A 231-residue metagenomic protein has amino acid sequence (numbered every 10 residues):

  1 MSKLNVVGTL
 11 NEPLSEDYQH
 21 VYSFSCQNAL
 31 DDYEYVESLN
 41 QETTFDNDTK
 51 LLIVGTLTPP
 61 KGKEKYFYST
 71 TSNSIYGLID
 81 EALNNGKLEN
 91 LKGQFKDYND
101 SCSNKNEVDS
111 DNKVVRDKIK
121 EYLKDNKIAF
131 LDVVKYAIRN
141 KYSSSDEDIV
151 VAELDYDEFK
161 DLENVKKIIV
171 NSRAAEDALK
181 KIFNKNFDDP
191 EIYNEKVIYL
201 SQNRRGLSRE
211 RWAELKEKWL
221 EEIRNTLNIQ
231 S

Functional and structural regions predicted by a protein language model:
M1-K50, P59-G62, S69-T71, L78-E81 (+2 more regions): C-terminal capping/extension of enzyme domains
N47, Y68, L123, D161 (+1 more regions): Aromatic-acidic/polar surface patches that form glycan- and anion
K50-L51, K166-K167: Structural motif
I53-V54, K113-Y122, F183-D189: Intrinsically disordered, low-complexity boundary segments flanking structured domains
G55-T56, D132: Pocket-edge structural micro-motifs
T56-L57, V170-A175: Short, well-ordered beta-to-alpha junction loops that form the rim of enzyme active sites and present histidine/acidic
K61-E147: Short, surface-exposed acidic-centric catalytic microdomains
L154-L162: Short, well-structured alpha-helical segments in soluble
